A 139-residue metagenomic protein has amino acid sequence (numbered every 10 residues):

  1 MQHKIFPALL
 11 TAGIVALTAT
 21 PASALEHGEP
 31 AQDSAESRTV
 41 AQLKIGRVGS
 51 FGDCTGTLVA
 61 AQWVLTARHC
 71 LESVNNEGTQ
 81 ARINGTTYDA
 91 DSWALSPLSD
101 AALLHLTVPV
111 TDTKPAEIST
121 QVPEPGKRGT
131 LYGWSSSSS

Functional and structural regions predicted by a protein language model:
M1-A24: Secretory targeting and sorting signals
A24-P30: Cleaved targeting-peptide boundary
R38-A61, G85, D89: A conserved glycine-rich beta-strand in the N-terminal activation segment of trypsin-fold
A41, G56, Q62, T66 (+2 more regions): Terminal peptide-recognition signature
A41-L43, N75-T86, K127-G133: Short conserved beta-strand and strand-loop elements enriched in small hydrophobics with frequent Asp/Gly
G49, S73-N76, S135-S139: Active-site loop architecture of trypsin-fold serine endopeptidases
V59-A61, L65-L98: Catalytic-histidine neighborhood of serine endopeptidases, predominantly the chymotrypsin-like S1/PA family
D91-L95, L106-S139: Active-site substrate-binding loop(s) of clan PA
